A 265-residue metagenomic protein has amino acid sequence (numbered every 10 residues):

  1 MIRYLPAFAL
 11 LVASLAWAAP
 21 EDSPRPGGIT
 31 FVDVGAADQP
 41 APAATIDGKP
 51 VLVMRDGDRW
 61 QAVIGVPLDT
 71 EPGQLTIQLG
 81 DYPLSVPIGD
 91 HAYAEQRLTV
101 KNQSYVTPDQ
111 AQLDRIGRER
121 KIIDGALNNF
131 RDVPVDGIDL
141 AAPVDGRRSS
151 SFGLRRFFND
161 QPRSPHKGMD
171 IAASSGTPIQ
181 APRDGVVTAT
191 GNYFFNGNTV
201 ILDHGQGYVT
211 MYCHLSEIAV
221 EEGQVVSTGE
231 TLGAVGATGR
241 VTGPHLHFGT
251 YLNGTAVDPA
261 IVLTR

Functional and structural regions predicted by a protein language model:
M1-Y4: Positively charged n-region of N-terminal signal peptides that target proteins for export
A9-A18: Hydrophobic h-region of N-terminal signal peptides that target proteins for export in Gram-negative bacteria
W17-A92: Cationic-aromatic interfacial patches
G48, I77, R148, I171 (+4 more regions): Terminal peptide-recognition signature
L79, P178-T188, E217-V235: Short, well-structured beta-strand-loop connectors
S85-N196: Surface-exposed, glycine-biased beta-strand/turn segments
K167, P182-S216, P244: Zn2+-dependent peptidoglycan hydrolase active-site motif and core
T199-H204, Y208, Q224-R265: Conserved, short, structured surface segments that act as functional micro-motifs
